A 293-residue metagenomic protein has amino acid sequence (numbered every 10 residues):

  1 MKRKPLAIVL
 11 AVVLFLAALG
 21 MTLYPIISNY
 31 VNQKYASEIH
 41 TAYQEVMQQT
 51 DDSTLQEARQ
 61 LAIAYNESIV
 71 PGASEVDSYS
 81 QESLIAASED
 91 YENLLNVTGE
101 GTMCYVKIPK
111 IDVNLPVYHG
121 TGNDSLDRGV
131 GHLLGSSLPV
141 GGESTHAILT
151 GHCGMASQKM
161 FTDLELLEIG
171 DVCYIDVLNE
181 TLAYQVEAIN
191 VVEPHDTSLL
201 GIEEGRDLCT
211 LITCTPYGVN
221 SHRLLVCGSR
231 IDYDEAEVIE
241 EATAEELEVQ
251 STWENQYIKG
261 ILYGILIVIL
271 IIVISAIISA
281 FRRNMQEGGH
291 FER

Functional and structural regions predicted by a protein language model:
K2-R3, I267: C-terminal accessory segment of soluble enzyme catalytic cores
K4-E254: Solvent-exposed, non-transmembrane regions of membrane-associated and secreted proteins
E245-R293: C-terminal single-pass membrane-anchor helix
